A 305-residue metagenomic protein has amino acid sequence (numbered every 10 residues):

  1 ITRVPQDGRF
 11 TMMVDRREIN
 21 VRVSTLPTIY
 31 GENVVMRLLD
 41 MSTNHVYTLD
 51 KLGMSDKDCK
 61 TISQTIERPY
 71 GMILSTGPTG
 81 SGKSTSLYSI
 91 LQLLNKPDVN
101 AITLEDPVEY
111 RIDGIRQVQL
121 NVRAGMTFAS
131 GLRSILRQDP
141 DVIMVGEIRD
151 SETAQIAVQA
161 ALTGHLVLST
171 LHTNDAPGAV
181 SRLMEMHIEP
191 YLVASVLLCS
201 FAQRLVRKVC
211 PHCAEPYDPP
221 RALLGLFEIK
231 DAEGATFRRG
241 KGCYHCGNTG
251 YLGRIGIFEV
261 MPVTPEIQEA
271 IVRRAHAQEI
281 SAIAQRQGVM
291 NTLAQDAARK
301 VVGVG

Functional and structural regions predicted by a protein language model:
I1-G305: Short, flexible helix-loop junctions that flank or precede catalytic/ligand sites
